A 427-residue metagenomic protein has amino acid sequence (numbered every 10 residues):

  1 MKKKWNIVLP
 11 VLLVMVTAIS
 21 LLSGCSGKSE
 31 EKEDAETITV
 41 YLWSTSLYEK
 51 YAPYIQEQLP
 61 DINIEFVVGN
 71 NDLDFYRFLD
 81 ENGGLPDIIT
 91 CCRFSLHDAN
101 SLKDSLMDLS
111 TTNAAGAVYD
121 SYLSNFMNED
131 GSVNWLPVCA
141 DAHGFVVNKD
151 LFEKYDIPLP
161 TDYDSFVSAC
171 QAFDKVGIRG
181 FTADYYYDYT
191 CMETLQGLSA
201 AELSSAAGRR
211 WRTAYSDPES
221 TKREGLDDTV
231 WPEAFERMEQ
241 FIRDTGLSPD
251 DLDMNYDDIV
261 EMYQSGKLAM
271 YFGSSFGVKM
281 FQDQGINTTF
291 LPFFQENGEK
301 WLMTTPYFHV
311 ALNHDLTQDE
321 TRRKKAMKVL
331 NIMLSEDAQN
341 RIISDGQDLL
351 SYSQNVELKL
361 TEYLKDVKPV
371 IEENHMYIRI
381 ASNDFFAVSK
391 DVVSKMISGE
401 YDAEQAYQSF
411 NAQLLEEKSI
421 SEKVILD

Functional and structural regions predicted by a protein language model:
M1-P10, A18-L96, A114, Q405 (+1 more regions): Conserved N-terminal structural module of periplasmic/extracytoplasmic solute-binding proteins
E57, N63, S132, Y155 (+1 more regions): Extracytoplasmic/periplasmic substrate-recognition and gating elements
V68-R77, Y163-V167, D250-Q264: Short helix-initiation/N-cap motifs at beta->coil->alpha
P86-D87, A115-D150, R179-G180, Q295 (+2 more regions): A structural signal for short loop-to-beta-strand junctions that line the ligand-binding cleft of periplasmic/secreted
C92-H143, P158, V167, E193-T194 (+1 more regions): Hinge/lid segment of periplasmic solute-binding proteins
N134, V167-R223: Extracytoplasmic/periplasmic solute-binding protein
E153, K368-D427: Conserved C-terminal helix/tail region of periplasmic/extracytoplasmic solute-binding proteins
T213-L252: Glycine-centered hinge/linker elements that transmit conformational signals in sensory and ligand-binding systems
